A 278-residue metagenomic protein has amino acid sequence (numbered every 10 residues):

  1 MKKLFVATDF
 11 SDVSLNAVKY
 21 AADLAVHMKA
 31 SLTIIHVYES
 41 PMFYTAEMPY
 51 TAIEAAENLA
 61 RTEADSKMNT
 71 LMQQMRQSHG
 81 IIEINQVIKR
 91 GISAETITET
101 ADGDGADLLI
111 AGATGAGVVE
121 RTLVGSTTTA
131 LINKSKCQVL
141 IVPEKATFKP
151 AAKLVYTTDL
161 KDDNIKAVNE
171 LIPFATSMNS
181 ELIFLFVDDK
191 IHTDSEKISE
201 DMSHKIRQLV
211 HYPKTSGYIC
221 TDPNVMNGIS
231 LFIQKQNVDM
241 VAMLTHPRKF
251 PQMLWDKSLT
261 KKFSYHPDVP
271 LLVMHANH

Functional and structural regions predicted by a protein language model:
M1-A52, K153-Y218, K235-M240, H266 (+2 more regions): Small/aliphatic-rich secondary-structure junction motif
A22, Q73, T129, I172 (+3 more regions): Active-site phosphate/pyrophosphate- and oxyanion-stabilizing loops and adjacent acidic/basic residues in soluble
A52-S66: A short acidic, glycine-rich active-site loop that binds or catalyzes chemistry on phosphate/adenosine moieties
Q73-L109, V210-Y265, V269, A276-H278: Structural beta-alpha unit
A111-G112, V139-E144, L271-A276: Short beta-strand elements of ligand-binding domains
V118-L123, P251-W255: Glycine/threonine-rich flexible loop motifs
V124-T127, I198-M202, W255-T260: Charged helix-capping and loop-helix junction motifs
S126-K145: Short, structured interface segments
